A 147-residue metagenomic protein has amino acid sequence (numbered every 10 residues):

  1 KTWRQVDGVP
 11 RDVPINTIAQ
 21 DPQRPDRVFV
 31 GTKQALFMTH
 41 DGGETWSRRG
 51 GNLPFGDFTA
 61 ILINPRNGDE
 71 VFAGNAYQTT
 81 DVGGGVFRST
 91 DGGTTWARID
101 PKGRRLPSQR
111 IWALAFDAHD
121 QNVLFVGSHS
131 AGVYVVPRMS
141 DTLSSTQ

Functional and structural regions predicted by a protein language model:
K1-Q147: Extracellular glycan-interacting surfaces
